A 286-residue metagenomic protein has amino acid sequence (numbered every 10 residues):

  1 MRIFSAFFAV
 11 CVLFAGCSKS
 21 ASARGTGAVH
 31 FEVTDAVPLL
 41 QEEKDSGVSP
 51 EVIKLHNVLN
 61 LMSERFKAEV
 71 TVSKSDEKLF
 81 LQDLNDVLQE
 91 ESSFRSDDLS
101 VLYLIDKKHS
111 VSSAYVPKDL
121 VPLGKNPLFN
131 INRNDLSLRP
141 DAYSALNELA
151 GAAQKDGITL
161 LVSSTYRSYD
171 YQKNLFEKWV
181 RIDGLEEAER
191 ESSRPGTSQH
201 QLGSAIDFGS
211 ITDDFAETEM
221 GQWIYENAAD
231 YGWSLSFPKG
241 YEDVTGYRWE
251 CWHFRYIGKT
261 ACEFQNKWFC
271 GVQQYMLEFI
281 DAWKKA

Functional and structural regions predicted by a protein language model:
R2-S20: Sec-dependent N-terminal signal peptides of Gram-positive bacterial secreted proteins and lipoproteins
C17-T165, Y169-A286: Extracytoplasmic cell-surface/polysaccharide-interacting catalytic and binding patches
